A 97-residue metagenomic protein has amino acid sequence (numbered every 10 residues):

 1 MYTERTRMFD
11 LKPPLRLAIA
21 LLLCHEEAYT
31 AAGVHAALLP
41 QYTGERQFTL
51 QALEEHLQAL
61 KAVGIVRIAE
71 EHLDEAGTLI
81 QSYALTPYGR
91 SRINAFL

Functional and structural regions predicted by a protein language model:
M1-A28: Short alpha-helical segments that sit at the start of domains
M1-E4, A37, Q41: Long, compositionally biased intrinsically disordered regions
Y29-L39: Short acidic, hydrophobic short linear motifs in intrinsically disordered regions
L39-E54: Short, positively charged loop/turn segments that connect secondary-structure elements
L53-V63: Basic amphipathic alpha-helical segments that dock to polyanions
K61-E71: A short, conserved structural fragment
E70-Q81: Short, Lys/Arg-rich nucleic-acid/phosphate-binding segment
Q81-L97: Short, amphipathic alpha-helical interaction segments positioned at domain boundaries
